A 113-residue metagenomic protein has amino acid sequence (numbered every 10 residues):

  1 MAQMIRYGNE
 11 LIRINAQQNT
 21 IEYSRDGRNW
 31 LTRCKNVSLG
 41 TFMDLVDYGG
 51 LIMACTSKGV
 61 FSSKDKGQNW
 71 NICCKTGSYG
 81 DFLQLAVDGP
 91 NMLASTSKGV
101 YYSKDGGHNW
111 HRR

Functional and structural regions predicted by a protein language model:
M1-G8, L39-Y48, Y79-D88: Repeated scaffold domains used in trafficking and secretory/extracellular systems, primarily beta-propellers
M1-T32: An edge-strand/N-cap motif at the start of beta-rich repeat modules
G8-R13, G50-A54, P90-A94: Entry beta-strands of beta-propeller and related beta-repeat scaffolds
Q17-I21, K58-F61, K98-Y101: Loop/turn residues immediately N-terminal
S24, S63-K64, S103-K104: Conserved Ser/Thr-centered positions that define the repeating blades of beta-propeller domains
W30-R33, N69-C73, N109-R113: A structural motif specific to WD40 beta-propellers
C34-S38, C74-G77: Surface loop/turn motifs at the tips and blade-to-blade linkers of beta-strand repeat domains
K98-R113: Blade-level signature of beta-propeller repeat domains, shared across WD40, Kelch, NHL, RCC1 and BNR/Asp-box propellers
